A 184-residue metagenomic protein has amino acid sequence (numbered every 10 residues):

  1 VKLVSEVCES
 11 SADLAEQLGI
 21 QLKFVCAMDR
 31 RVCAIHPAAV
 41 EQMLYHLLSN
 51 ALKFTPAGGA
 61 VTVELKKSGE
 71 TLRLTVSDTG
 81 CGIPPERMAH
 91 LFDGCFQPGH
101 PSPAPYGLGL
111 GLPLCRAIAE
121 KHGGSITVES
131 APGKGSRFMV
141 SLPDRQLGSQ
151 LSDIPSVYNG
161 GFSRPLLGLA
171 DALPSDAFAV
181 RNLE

Functional and structural regions predicted by a protein language model:
D13, C81-G82: Glycine-rich G1-box
V32-I35: Conserved micro-motifs of the catalytic ATP-binding
Y45-H46, N50: Conserved polar catalytic motif of the HATPase_c/GHKL fold
I83-C95: Short conserved segment of the HATPase_c
C95-Y106: Glycine-rich ATP-lid/hinge loop adjacent to the conserved G-boxes
G111, C115: Short alpha-helical Gxxx[C/S/T] motif in the catalytic ATP-binding
